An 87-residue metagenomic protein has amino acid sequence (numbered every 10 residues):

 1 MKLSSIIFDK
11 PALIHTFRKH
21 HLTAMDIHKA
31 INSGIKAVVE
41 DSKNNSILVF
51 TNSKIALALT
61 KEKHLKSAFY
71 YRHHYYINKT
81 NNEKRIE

Functional and structural regions predicted by a protein language model:
M1-E87: Ribonuclease/tRNase effector modules and their secretory precursors
